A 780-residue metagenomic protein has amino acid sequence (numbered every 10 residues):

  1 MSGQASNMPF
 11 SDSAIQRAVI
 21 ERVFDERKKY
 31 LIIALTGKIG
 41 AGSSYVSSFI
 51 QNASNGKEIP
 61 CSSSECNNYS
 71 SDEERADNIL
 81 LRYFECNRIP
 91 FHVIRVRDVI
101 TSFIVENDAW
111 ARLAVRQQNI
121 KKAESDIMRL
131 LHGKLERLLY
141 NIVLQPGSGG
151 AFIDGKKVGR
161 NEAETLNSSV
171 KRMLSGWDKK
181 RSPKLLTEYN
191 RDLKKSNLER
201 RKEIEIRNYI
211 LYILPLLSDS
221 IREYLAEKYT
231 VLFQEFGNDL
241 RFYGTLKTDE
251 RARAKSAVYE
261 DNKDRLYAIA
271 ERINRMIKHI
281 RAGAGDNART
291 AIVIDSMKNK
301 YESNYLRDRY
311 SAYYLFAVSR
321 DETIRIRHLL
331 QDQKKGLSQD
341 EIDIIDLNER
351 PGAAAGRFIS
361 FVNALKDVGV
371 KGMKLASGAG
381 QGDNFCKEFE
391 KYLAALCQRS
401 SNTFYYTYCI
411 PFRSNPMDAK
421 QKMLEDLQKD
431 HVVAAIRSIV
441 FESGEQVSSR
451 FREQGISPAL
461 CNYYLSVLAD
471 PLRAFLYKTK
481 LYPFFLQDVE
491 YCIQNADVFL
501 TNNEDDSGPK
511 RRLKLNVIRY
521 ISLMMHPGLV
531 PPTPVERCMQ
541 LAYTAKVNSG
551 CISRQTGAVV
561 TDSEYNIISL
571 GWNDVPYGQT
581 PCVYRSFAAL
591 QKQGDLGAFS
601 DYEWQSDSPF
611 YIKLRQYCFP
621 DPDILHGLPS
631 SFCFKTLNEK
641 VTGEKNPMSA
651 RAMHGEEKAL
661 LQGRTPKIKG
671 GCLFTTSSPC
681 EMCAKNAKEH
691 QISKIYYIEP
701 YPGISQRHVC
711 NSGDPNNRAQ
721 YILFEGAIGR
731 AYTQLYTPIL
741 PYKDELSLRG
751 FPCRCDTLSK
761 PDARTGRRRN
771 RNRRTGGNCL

Functional and structural regions predicted by a protein language model:
S2-I39, N55-I79: Extreme N-terminal, non-catalytic leader segments that precede Walker-type/kinase nucleotide-binding cores
L35-I50: Glycine-rich phosphate-binding P-loop
Q51, Y83-C86, N304-F316, K685-I695 (+1 more regions): Short, surface-exposed basic-aromatic patches at helix termini and helix-loop junctions that form
N52-E124, R207, S218-R222, A226 (+2 more regions): Conserved substrate/cofactor phosphate-moiety recognition/catalytic segment in nucleotide-dependent phosphotransferases
S102-I104, E302-D308, E322-L329: Switch/connector loops and helix/strand junctions flanking conserved nucleotide-binding motifs in nucleotide-processing
R116-H132, Y140, L144-M276, A353-A354 (+3 more regions): Zinc-dependent deaminase catalytic domain
N287-V293: Loop/turn-to-beta-strand initiation segments
R320-A355: Long, charge-dense
